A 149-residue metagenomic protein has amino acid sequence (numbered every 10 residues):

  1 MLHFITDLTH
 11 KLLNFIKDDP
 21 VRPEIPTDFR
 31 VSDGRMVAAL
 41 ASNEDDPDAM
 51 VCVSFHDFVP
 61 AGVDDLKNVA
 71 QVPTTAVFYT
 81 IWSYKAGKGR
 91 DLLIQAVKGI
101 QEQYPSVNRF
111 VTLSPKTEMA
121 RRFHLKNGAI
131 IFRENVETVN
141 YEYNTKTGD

Functional and structural regions predicted by a protein language model:
M1-V31: Short amphipathic alpha-helix that is part of the acyltransferase structural core
P26-A49, S54-D57: A short helix-loop-beta-strand connector motif used in the catalytic cores of GNAT acetyltransferases and, in some
A39, P47, A96-V107, V111-P115: Preference for well-ordered, secondary-structure-rich cores of eukaryotic proteins
C52-A76: Conserved acyl-donor/pantetheine-binding loop and adjacent beta-alpha core of acyl/acetyltransferases and related
S83, F110-R122, E137: Conserved beta-strand-loop-alpha-helix junction that forms the acyl-donor binding cleft
S83-E102: Conserved acetyl-CoA-binding loop-helix of GNAT-fold acetyltransferases
L125-N135: Conserved acetyl-CoA-binding loop of GNAT-fold acetyltransferases
V136-D149: C-terminal "cap" of GNAT-fold acetyltransferases
